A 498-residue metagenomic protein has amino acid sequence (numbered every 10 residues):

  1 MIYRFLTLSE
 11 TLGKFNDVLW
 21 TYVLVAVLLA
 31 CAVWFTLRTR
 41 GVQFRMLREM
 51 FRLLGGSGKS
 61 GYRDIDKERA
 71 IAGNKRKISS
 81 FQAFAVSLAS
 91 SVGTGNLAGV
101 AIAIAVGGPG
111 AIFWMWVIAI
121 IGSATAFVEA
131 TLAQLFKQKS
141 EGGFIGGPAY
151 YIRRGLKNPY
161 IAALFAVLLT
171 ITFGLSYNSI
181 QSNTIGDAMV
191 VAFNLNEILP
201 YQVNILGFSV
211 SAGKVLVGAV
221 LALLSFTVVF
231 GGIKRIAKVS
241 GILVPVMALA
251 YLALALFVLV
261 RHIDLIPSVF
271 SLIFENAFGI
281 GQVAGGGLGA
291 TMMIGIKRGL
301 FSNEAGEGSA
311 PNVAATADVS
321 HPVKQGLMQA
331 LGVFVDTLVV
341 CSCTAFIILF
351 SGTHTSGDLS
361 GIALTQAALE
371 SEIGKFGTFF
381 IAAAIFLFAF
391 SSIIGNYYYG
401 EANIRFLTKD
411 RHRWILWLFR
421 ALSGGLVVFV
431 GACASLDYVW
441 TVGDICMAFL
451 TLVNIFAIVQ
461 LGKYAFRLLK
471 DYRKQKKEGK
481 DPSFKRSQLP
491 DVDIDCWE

Functional and structural regions predicted by a protein language model:
M1-T94, I104-A111, G122, V459-E498: N-terminal alpha-helical transmembrane segments of multi-pass membrane transport and channel/translocase proteins
V27-W34, R38-F51, T184-M189, A212-R261 (+4 more regions): Membrane-interface loop-to-helix entry segments
F35-T36, I118-G142, A149, R153-N183 (+3 more regions): Helix-loop-helix module between adjacent transmembrane segments
R38-Q43, G95-V100, P109, L175-I185 (+6 more regions): Transmembrane helix-loop junctions in multi-pass membrane proteins
G41-I78, G99-I112, A124-L156, H354-E372 (+2 more regions): Flexible loop linkers connecting adjacent transmembrane helices in multi-pass alpha-helical membrane transporters
Y62-I104, L132-F136, E141-A149, R153 (+2 more regions): Alpha-helical membrane segments and immediately flanking helix-loop junctions that form or couple to the substrate/ion
I118-E129, A219-I233, V244-D264, K297-L300 (+2 more regions): Selective recognition of specific alpha-helical transmembrane segments in multi-pass small-molecule
F127-K137, E141, L254-L272, I280-Q282 (+3 more regions): Extracellular/periplasmic helix-exit of transmembrane alpha-helices
